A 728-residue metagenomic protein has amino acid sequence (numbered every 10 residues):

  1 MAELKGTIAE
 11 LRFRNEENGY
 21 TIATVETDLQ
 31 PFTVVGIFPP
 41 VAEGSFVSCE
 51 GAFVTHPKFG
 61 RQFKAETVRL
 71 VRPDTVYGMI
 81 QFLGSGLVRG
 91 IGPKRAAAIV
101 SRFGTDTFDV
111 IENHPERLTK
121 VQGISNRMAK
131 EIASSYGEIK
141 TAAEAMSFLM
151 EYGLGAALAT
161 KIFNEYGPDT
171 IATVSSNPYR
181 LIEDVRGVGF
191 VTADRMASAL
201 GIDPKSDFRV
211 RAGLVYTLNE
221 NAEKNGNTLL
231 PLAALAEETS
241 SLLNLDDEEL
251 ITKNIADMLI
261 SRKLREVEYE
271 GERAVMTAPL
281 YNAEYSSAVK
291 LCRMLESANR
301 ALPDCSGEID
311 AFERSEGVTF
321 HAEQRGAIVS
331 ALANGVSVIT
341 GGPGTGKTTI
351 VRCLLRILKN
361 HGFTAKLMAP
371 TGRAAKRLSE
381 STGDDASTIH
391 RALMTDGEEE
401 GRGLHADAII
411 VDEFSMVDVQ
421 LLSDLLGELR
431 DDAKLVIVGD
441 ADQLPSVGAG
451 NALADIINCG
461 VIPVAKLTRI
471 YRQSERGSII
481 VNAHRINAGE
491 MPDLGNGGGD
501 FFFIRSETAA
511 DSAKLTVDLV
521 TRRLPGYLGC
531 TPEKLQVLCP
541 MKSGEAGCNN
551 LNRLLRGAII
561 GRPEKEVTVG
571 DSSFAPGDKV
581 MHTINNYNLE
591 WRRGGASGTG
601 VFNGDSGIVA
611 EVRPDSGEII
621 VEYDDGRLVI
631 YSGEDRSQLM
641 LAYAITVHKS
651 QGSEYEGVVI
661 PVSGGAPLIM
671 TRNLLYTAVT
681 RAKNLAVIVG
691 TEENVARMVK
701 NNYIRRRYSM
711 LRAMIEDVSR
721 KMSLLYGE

Functional and structural regions predicted by a protein language model:
M1-G307, E728: Accessory, non-ATPase domains that flank or precede helicase/AAA+ motor cores in DNA-metabolism machines
G317-A333: N-terminal pre-P-loop "Q-motif" helix
I339, L367: Hydrophobic anchor at the beta1->P-loop junction of P-loop NTPases
P343: The conserved Walker
K347: Conserved lysine of the Walker
C353, I357, H361-F363, A369-S381 (+6 more regions): Conserved helicase motor core of SF1/SF2 NTP-dependent helicases
A441-G600, A610, L725-Y726: Conserved helicase motor core of P-loop NTPases
D605-E728: C-terminal accessory regions
